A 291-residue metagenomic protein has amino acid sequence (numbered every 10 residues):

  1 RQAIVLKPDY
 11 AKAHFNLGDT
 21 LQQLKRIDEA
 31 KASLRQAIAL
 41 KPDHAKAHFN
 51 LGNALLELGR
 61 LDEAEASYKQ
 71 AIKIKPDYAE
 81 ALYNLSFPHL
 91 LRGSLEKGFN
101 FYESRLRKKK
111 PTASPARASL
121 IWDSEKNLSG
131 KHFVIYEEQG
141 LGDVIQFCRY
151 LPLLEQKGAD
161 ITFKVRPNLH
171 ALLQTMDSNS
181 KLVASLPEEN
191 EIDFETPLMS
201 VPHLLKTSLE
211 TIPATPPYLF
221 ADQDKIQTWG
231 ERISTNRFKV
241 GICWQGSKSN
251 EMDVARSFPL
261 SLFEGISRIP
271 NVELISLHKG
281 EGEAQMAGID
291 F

Functional and structural regions predicted by a protein language model:
R1-F291: Alpha-helical solenoid repeat scaffolds of the TPR/TPR-like class and their adjacent stem/linker regions that mediate
